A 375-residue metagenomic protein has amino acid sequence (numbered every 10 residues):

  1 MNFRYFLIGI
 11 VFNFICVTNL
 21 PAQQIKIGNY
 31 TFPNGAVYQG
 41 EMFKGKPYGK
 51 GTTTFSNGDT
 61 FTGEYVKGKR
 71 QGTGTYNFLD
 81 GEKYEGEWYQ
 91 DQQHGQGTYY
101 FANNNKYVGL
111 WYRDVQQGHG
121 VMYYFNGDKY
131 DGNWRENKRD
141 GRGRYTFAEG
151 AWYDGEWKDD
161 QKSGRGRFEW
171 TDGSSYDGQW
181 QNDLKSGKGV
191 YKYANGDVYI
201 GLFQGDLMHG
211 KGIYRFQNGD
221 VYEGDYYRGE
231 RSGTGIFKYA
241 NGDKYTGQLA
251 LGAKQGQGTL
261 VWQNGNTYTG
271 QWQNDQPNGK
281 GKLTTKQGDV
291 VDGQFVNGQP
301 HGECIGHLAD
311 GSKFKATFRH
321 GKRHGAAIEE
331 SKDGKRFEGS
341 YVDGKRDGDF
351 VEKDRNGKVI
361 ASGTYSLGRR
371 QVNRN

Functional and structural regions predicted by a protein language model:
M1-L7: Bacterial N-terminal signal peptides that target proteins for export
N2, C16-N19: Long alpha-helical, hydrophobic tracts
L7-I8, G258: Short helix-onset patch at the extreme N-terminus, typifying the N->h transition of secretory signal peptides
I8-C16: Bacterial N-terminal signal peptides
T18-N375: Glycine/tyrosine- and acidic-biased, solvent-exposed loop/turn segments at the edges of beta-strands
